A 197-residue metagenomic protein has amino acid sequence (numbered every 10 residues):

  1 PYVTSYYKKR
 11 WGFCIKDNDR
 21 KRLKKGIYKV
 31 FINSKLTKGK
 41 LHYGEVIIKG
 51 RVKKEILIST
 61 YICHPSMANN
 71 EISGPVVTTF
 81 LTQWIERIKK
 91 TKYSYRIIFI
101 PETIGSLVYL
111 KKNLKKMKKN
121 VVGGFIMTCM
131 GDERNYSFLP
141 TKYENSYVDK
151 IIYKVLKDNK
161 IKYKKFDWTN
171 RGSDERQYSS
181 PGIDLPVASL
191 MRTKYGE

Functional and structural regions predicted by a protein language model:
P1-E197: N-terminal hydrophobic/helix-forming segments and targeting peptides
